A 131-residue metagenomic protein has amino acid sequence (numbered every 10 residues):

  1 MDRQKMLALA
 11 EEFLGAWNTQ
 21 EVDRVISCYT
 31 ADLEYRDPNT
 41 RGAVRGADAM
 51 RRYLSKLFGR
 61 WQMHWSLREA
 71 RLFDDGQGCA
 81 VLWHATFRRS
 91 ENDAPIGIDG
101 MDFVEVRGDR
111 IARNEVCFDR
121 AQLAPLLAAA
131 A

Functional and structural regions predicted by a protein language model:
D2-K5, L9, E21, R51 (+1 more regions): A beta-strand edge to alpha-helix "cap/lid" segment located at domain peripheries
E12-F13: Generic hydrophobic alpha-helical segments
T19-R36: Short, well-ordered alpha-helical segments enriched in acidic and aromatic residues
E34-R45, F58-R60: A short gly/proline-enriched turn/hairpin at secondary-structure junctions
